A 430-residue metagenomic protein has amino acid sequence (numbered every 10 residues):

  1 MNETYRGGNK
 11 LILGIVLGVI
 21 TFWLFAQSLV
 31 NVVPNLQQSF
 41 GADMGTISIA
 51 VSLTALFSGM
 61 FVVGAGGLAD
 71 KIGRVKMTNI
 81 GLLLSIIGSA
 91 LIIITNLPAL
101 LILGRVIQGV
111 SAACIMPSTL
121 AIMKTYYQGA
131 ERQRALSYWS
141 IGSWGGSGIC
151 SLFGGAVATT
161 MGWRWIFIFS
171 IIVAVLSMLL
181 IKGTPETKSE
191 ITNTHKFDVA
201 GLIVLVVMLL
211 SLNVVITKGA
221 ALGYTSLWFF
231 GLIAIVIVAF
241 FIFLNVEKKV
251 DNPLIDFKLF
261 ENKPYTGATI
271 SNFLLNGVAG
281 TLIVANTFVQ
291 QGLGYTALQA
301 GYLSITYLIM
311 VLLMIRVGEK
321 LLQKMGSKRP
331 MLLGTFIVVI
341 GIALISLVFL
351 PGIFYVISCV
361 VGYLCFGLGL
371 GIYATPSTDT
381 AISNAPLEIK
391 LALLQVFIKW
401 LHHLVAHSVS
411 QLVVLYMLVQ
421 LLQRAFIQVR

Functional and structural regions predicted by a protein language model:
K10-I47, V51-L53, V62-A65, I115 (+1 more regions): Extracytoplasmic
L13-T21, L29-N31, L227-F229, D251-R430: 12-transmembrane solute porter fold
G18, T78-L84, G88, G104 (+9 more regions): Residue-level signature of the transmembrane alpha-helical cores of Major Facilitator Superfamily-type secondary
L36-Q37, L68-A69, F153-M161, I216 (+4 more regions): Interfacial helix-cap and linker-helix signal at transmembrane-aqueous boundaries of multi-pass secondary transporters
G41, G73, I94-L100, M161-G162 (+3 more regions): Helix-breaking motifs and short loop linkers at transmembrane-helix boundaries and internal kinks in secondary membrane
S52-G66, M116-L120, I305-G318: Central cavity-lining transmembrane alpha-helices of secondary-active solute carriers, predominantly the Major
G67-A200: Helix-loop-helix hairpins in multi-pass membrane proteins, especially solute transporters
T159-S271, L303: Hydrophobic transmembrane-helix bundles of small-molecule transporters
